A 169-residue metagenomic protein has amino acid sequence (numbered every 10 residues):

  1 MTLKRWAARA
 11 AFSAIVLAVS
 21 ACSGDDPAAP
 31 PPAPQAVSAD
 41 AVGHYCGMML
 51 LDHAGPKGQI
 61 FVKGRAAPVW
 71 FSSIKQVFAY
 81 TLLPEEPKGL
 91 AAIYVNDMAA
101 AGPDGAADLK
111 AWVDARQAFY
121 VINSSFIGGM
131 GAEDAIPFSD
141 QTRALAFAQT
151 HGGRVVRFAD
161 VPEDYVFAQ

Functional and structural regions predicted by a protein language model:
M1-F12: Bacterial N-terminal signal peptides that target proteins for export
A18-A21: C-terminal motif of bacterial Sec signal peptides marking the signal peptidase cleavage site
S23-D25: Bacterial signal peptide processing site
P27, L51: Short functional micro-motifs and their immediate structural scaffolds
G43: Short cysteine-rich clusters marking metal-coordination/redox-active sites
G47: Cys/His-coordinated zinc-binding microdomains
A91-S139, R143-L145, V155: Thiol/selenol-based redox catalytic cores and closely related redox-interacting motifs
P137-Q169: C-terminal partner/receptor-binding element of secreted or periplasmic proteins
